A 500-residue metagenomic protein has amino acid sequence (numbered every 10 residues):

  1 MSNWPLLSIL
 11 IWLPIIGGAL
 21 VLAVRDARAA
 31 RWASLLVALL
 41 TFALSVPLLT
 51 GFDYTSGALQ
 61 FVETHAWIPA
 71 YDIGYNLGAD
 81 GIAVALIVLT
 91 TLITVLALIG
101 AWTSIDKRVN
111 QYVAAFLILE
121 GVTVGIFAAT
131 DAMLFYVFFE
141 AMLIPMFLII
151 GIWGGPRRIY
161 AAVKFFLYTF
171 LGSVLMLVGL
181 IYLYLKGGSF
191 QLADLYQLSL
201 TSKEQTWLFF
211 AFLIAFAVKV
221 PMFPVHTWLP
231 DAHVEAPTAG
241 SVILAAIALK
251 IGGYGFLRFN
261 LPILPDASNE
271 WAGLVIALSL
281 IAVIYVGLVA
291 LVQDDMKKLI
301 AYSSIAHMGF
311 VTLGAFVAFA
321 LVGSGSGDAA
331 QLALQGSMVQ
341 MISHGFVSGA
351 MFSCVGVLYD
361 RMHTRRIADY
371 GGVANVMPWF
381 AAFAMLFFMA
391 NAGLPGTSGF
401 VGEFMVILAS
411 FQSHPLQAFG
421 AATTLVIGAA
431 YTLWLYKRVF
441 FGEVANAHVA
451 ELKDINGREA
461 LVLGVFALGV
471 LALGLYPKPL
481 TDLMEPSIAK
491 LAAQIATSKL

Functional and structural regions predicted by a protein language model:
M1-L6, L20-F116, S189-Q197, A489-K490: Transmembrane helix-loop-helix hairpins at membrane boundaries of multipass inner-membrane proteins
S2-L13, A79-T90, A132-P145, Q205-V218 (+2 more regions): Structural signature of hydrophobic alpha-helical transmembrane segments
S8-A23, L35-T50, I87-A101, L119-G121 (+6 more regions): Central hydrophobic cores of alpha-helical transmembrane segments in multi-pass inner-membrane proteins across all
G17-A27, T94-D106, L148-R158, V220-V234 (+2 more regions): C-terminal ends of transmembrane helices
G18-A19, A23, V46, V95-I99 (+10 more regions): Alpha-helical transmembrane segments of multipass membrane proteins
A27-A29, Q111-I118, V122-Q205, V289-T364: Alpha-helical multi-pass transmembrane bundles of energy-transducing inner-membrane proteins
F52-G74, S173-T227, D231, F256-L274 (+6 more regions): Juxtamembrane/interfacial segments at transmembrane-helix boundaries in multi-pass membrane proteins
F223, S348-F352, A418-E451: Predominantly late transmembrane helices and immediately cytosolic-facing juxtamembrane segments
